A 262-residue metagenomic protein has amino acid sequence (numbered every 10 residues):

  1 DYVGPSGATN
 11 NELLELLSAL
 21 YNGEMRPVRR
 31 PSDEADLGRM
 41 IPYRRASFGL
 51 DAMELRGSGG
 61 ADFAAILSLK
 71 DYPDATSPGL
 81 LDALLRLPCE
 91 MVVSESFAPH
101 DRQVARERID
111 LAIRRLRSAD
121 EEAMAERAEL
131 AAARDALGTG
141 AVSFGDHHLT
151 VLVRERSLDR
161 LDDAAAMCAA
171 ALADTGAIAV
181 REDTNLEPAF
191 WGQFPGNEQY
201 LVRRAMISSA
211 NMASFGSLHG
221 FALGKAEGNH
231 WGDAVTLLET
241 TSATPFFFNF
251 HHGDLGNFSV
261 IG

Functional and structural regions predicted by a protein language model:
D1-L223: Extended, folded cores of ATP/NTP-driven motor/assembly subunits in large transport and secretion machines
G38-M40, F221, A226-V235, T240: Flexible, glycine/threonine-enriched loop-and-boundary segments that flank and lead into catalytic domains of large
D120, R127, N211, G228 (+2 more regions): Homeobox/homeodomain signature
H230-G262: Glycine-rich phosphate-binding loop of nucleotide-binding enzymes
